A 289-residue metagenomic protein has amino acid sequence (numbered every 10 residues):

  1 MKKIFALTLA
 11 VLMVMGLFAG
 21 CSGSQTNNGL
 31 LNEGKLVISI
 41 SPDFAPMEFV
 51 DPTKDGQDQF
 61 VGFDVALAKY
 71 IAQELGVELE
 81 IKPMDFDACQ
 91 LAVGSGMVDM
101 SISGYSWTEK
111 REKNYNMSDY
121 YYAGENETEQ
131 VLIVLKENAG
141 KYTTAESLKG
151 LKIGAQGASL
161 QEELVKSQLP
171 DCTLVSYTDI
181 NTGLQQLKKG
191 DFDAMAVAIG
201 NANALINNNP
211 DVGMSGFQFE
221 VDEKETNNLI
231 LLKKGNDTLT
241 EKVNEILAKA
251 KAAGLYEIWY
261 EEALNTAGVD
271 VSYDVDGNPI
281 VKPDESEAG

Functional and structural regions predicted by a protein language model:
G23-Q59, A139-K141, E146-K152, N278-G289: Immediate post-signal peptide segment of exported/extracytoplasmic ligand-binding proteins
S24-T26, L160-V175, M214-Q218, E245-G289: Ligand-binding clefts/hinges and TM-proximal coupling segments of bilobed small-molecule sensing domains
N28-Y105: Extracytoplasmic small-molecule ligand-binding "clamshell" domains of the periplasmic binding protein/Venus flytrap
F63, E80-V93, G140, V175-K189 (+1 more regions): Short helix-initiation/N-cap motifs at beta->coil->alpha
V65-E74, K136-A139, G150-K152, G157-S159 (+1 more regions): Extended ligand-binding regions for polar small-molecule ligands
E78-S147, V221: Acidic, polar ligand-binding/catalytic clefts
A88, G104-N114, L164-S167, N181 (+2 more regions): A ligand-binding cleft/hinge motif common to bilobed small-molecule-binding domains
A123-K136, I206-N244, A267-A288: Periplasmic-binding protein-like
